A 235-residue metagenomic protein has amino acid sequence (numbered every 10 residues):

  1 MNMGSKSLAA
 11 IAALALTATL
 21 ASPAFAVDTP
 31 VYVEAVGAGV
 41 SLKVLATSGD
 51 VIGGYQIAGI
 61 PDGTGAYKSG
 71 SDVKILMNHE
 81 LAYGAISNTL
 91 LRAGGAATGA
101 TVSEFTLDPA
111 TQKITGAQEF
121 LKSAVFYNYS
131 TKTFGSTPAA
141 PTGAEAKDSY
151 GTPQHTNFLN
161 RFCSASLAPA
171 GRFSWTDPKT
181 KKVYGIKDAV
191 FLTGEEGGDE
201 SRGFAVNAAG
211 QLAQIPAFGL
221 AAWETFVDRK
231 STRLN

Functional and structural regions predicted by a protein language model:
N2-F25: Secretory targeting and sorting signals
V27-N235: Conserved small-residue
